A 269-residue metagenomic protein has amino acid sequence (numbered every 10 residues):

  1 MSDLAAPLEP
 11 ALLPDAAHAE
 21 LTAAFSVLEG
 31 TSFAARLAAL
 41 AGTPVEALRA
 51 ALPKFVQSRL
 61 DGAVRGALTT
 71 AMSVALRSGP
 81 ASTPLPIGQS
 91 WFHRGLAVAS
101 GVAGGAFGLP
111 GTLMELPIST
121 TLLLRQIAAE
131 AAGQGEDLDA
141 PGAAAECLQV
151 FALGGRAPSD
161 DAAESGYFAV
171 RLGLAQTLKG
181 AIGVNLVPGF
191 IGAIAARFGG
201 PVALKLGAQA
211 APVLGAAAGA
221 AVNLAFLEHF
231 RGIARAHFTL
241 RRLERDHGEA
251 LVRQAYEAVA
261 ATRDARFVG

Functional and structural regions predicted by a protein language model:
M1-S100, R125-G269: Terminal, membrane-proximal amphipathic helices and intrinsically disordered targeting/regulatory segments
A103-I118, P212-A220: Conserved phosphate/anionic-ligand binding catalytic regions in large, soluble enzymes, centered on
P110, M114-A132: Hydrophobic alpha-helical membrane-embedded segments
